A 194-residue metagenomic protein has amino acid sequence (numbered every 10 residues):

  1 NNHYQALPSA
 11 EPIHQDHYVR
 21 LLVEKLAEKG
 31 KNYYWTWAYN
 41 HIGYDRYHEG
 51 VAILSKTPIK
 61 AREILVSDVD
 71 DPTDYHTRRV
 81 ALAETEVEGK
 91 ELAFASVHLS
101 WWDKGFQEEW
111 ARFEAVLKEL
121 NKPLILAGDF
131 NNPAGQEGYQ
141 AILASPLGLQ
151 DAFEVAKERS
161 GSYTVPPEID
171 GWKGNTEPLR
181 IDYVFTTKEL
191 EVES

Functional and structural regions predicted by a protein language model:
N1-I13, L22, L54, A83 (+4 more regions): Active-site beta-strand/loop signature of hydrolases that rely on acidic residues for catalysis
N1-L65, A144-L149: Active-site surface patch of divalent metal-dependent phosphodiester/phosphate bond hydrolases
N1-N2, T36-I42, T57, S67 (+4 more regions): Active-site-proximal beta-strand/loop segments in catalytic clefts of secreted hydrolases
A6-S9, V66-P72, V97-D103: Surface-exposed cleft-lining segments at the edges of enzyme active sites
I42-G43, P72-D74, G171-T176: Short Gly/Pro-enriched turn/cap motifs at secondary-structure boundaries
Y44-Y47, P72-Y75, D103-G105: Solvent-exposed loop/turn segments connecting transmembrane beta-strands in outer-membrane beta-barrel proteins
R46-V51, S55-A61, Y75-S96, L190: Beta-strand-turn-beta hairpins that frame and shape the catalytic cleft of phosphate-ester-processing enzymes
D103-K104, L117-L124, N131-S194: Metal-dependent phosphoester-hydrolase catalytic domains
